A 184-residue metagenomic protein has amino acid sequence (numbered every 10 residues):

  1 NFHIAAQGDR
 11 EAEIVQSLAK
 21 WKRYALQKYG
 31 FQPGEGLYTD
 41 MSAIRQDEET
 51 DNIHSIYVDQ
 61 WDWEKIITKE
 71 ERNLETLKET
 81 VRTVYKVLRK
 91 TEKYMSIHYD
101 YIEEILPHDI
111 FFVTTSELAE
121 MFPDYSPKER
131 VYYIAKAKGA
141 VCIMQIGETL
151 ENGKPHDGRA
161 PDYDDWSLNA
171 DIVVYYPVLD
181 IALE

Functional and structural regions predicted by a protein language model:
N1-E184: Structured aminoacyl-transfer and RNA-binding surfaces used for tRNA recognition/handling in the translation apparatus
